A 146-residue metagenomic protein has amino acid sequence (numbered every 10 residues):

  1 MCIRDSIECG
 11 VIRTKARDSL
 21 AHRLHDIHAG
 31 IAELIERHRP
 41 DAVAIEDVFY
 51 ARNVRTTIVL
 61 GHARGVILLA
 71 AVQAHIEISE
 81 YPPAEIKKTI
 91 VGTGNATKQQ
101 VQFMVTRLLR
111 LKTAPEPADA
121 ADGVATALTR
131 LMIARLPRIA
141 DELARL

Functional and structural regions predicted by a protein language model:
M1: Sequence context surrounding c-type heme c attachment/ligation sites in exported
R4-L146: Phosphate- and other anionic-substrate recognition elements at nucleic-acid/protein interfaces
